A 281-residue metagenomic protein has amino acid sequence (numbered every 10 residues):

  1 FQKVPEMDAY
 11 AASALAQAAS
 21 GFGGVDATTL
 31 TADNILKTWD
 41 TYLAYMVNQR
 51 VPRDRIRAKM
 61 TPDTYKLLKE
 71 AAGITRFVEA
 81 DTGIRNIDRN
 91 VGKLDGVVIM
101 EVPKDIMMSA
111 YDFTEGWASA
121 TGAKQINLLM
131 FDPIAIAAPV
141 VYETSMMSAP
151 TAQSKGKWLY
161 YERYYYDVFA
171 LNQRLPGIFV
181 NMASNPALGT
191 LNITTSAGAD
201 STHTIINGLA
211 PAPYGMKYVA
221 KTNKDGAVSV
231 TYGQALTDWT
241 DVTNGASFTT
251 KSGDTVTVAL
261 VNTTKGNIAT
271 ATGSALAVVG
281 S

Functional and structural regions predicted by a protein language model:
F1-G21, Q49-A58, A152-A170: Long, contiguous amphipathic alpha-helices that act as assembly "spine/axial" helices in icosahedral shell and virion
F1-Q49, N181-S184: Alpha-helical scaffold segments that mediate packing/assembly in large oligomeric complexes
A12-A14, T38-T75: Structured, hydrophobic secondary-structure cores that serve as assembly/anchoring elements
L30-D33, A71-S184: Sequence/fold signature of self-assembling virion shell proteins
N185-N207, L276-S281: Extracellular ectodomain segments of secreted/surface proteins
L209-K217: Short proline/glycine-enriched turn/loop motifs at strand-loop junctions of beta-rich domains
T249-T270: Beta-strand-rich modules
G266-G280: Edge beta-strands of extracellular beta-sandwich domains
